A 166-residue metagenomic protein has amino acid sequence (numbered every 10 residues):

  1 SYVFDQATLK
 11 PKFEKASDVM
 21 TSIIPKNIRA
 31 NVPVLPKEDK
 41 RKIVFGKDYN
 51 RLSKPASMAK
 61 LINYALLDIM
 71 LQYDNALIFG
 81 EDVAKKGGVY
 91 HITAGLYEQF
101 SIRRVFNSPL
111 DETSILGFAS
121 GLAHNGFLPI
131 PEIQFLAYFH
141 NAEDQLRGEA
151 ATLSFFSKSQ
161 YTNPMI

Functional and structural regions predicted by a protein language model:
S1-D18: Active-site or pore-adjacent capping/gating segments
S17-I166: Thiamine diphosphate
